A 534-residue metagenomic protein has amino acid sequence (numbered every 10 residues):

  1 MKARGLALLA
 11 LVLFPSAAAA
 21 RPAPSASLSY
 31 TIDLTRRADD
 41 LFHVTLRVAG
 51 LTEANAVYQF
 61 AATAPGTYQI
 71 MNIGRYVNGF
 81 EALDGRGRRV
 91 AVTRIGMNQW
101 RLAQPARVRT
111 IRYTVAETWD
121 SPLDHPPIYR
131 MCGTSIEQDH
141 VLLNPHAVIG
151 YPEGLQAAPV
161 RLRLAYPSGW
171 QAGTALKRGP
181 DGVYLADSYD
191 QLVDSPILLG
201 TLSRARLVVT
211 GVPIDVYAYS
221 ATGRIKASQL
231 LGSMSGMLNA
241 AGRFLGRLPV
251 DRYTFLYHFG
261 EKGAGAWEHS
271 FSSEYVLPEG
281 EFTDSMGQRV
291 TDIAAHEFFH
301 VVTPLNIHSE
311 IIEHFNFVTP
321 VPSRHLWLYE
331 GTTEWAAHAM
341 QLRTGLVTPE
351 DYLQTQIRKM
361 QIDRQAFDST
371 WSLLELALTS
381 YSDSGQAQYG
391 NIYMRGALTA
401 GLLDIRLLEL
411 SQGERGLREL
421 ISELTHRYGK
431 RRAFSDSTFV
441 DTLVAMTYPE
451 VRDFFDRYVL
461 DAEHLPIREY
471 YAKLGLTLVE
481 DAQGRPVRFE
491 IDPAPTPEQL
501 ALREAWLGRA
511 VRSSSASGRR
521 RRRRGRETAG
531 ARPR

Functional and structural regions predicted by a protein language model:
M1-A7: Bacterial N-terminal signal peptides that target proteins for export
A7-S16: Bacterial N-terminal signal peptides
A20-R37: N-terminal, polar/Ser/Thr-rich
R21, R427-R534: Beta/coil-rich, acidic/histidine-enriched accessory regions frequently appended to metallopeptidases
R21, T35, H43, R47 (+3 more regions): Non-catalytic architectural context of zinc metalloproteases
L46, A205-H325: Juxtacatalytic substrate-recognition/specificity segment
N55-F60: Ligand-binding face of N-terminal immunoglobulin V-set domains in extracellular IgSF glycoproteins
I307-F315, P320-A397, L410-S411, S422 (+1 more regions): Acidic/His/Gly-enriched intrinsically disordered linker/tail segments that often contain short helix/coil "MoRF-like"
